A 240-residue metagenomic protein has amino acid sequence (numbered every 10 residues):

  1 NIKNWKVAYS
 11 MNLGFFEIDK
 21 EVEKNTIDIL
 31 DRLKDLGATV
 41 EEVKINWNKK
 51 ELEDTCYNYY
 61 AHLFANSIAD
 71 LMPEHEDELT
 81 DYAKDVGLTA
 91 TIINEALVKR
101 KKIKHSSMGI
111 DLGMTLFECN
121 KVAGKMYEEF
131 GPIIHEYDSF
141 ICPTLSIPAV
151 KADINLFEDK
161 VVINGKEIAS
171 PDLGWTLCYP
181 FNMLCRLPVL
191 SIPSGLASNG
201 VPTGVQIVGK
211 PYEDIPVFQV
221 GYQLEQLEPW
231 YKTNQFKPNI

Functional and structural regions predicted by a protein language model:
N1-T176, L184, Q223-I240: Amidase signature
G14-F15, G209-E213: A generic structural motif
T144-L145, P193-G195: Active-site-proximal beta-strand/loop segments in catalytic clefts of secreted hydrolases
A149, G195-S198: AMP-binding (ANL) adenylation modules
K166, N199-V201: Residue-level signal for well-ordered, solvent-exposed loop/turn and beta-edge residues enriched in charged/polar side
P188-I192: A short, aliphatic-rich beta-strand micro-motif
V201-K210, V217-F218: Short, well-ordered beta-strand elements
